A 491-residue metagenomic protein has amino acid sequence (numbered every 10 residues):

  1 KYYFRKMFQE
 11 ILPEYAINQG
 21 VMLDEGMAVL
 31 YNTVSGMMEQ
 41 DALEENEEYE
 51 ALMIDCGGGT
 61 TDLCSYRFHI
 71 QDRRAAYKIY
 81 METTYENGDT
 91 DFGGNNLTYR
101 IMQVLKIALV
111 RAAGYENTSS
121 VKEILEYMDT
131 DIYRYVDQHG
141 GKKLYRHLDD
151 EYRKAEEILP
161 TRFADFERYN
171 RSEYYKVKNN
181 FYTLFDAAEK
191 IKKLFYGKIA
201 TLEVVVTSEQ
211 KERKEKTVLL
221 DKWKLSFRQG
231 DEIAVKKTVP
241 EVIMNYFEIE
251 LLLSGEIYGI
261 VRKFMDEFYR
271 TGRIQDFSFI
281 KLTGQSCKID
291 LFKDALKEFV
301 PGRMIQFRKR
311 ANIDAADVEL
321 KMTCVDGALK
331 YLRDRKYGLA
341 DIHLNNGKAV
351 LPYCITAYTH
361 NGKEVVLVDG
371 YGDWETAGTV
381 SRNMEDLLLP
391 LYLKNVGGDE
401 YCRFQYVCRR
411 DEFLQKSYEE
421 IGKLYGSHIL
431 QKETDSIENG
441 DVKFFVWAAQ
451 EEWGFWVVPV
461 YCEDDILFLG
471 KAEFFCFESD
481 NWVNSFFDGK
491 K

Functional and structural regions predicted by a protein language model:
K1, K176, N180, F277-L296: Glycine-rich phosphate-binding loops at beta-strand->alpha-helix junctions
K1-L52, N484, G489-K490: Nucleotide/phosphate-binding catalytic cleft detector across ATP-hydrolyzing and phosphate-transferring enzymes
Y2-E10, K288-Q306: Conserved helicase motor "Helicase C" RecA-like lobe of SF1/SF2 P-loop NTPases
G20-M37, Y99-Q103, R308-A357: Glycine-rich phosphate-binding/hydrolytic loop that grips phosphoryl groups
V29-A42, I191-F195, E232-F277, F292-A295 (+1 more regions): Phosphate/ATP-binding catalytic cores across multiple sugar-kinase/actin-like superfamilies, primarily ASKHA
M38-M81, L282: Gly/Thr-rich phosphate-binding beta-strand-loop-beta motif of the actin/hexokinase/Hsp70
Y66-L225, I342, K348-V407: Phosphate-binding glycine-rich/basic clefts of nucleotide- and phosphate-handling proteins, predominantly
K193, V235, V239, I243-E248 (+2 more regions): Acidic low-complexity intrinsically disordered segments
